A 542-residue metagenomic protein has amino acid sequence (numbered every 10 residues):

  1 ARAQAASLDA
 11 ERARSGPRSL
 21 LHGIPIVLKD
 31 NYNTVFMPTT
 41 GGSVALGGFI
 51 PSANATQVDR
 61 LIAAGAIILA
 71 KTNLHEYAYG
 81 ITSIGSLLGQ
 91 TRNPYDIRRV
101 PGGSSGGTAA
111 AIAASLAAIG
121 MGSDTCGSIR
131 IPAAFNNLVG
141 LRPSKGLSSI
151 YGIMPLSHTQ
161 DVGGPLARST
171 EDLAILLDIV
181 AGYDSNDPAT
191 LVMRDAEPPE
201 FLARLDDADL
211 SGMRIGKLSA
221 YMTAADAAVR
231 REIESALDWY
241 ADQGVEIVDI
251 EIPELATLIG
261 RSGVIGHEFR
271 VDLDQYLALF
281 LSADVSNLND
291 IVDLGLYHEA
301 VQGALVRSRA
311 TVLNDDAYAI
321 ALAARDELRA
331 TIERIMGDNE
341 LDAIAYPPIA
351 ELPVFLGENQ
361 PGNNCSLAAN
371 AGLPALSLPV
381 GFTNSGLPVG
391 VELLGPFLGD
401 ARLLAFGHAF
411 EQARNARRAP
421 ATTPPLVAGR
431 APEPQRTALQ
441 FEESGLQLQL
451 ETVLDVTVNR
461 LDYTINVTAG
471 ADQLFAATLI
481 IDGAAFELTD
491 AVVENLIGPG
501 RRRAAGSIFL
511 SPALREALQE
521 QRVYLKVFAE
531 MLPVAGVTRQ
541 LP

Functional and structural regions predicted by a protein language model:
A1-C126, S144, S211-G212, M336-D338: Gly/Ser-rich catalytic/binding loops embedded in alpha/beta enzyme cores
G23, A63, A117, D272 (+1 more regions): Glycine-rich, small-residue loops and helix-cap segments that act as flexible hinges at active-site edges
G23-G41, R204, D209-L218, H267-E333 (+1 more regions): Short helix-loop capping/hinge segments that flank enzyme active sites or metal/cofactor-binding pockets
Y32, P38, V162, A189-R270 (+1 more regions): Gly/Ser-rich, acidic/histidine-flanked active-site/gating loops
T39-G47, D226-A227, P353-N359: Glycine/threonine-rich flexible loop motifs
G41-S43, T91-N93, S104, M154-V162 (+2 more regions): Flexible glycine/proline-enriched surface loops and loop-helix/loop-strand junctions
A114-G216, E234-W239, N370-R436: Structural helix-boundary/capping segments
E433-P542: N-terminal leader/targeting pre-sequences
